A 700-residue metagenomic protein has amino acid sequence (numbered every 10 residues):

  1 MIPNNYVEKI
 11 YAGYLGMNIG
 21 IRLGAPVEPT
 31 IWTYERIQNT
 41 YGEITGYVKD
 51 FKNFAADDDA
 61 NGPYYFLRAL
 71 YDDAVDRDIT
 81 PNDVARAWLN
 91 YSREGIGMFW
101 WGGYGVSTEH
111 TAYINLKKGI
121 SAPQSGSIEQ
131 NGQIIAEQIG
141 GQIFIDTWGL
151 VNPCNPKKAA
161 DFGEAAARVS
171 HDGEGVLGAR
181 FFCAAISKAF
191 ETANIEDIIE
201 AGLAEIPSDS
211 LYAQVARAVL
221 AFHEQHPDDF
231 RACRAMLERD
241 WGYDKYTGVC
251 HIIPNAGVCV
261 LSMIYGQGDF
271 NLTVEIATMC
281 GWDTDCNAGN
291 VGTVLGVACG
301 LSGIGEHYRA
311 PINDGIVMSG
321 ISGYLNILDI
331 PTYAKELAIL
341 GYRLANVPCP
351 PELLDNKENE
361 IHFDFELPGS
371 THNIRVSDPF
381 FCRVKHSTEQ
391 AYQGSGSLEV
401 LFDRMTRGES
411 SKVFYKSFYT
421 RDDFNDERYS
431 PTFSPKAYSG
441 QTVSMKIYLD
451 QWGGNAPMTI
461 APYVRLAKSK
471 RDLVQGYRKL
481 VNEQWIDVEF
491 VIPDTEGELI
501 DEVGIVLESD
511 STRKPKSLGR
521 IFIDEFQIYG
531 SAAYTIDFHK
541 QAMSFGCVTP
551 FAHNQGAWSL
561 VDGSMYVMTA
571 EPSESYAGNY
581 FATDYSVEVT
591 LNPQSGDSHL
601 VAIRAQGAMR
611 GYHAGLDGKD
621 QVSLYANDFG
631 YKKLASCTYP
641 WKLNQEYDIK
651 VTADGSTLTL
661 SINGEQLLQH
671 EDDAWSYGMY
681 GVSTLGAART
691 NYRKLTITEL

Functional and structural regions predicted by a protein language model:
M1-L473, I500-E502, S509-D510, K516-S531: Structured, active/binding-site neighborhoods that engage oxygen-rich ligands
I31, I312, I316, G320 (+5 more regions): Solvent-exposed, flexible loop/coil residues
H362, H372, F380, K479-N482 (+1 more regions): Extracellular glycan-recognition regions
Y392-G396, L480-I486, T583: Ser/Thr- and Asn-enriched, surface-exposed coil loops between beta-strands
K436-Y438, K446-G454, P493-T495, T590-G596 (+2 more regions): Solvent-exposed strand-to-loop "edge" motifs in beta-rich extracellular domains
A467-D501, Y639-E646: Extracellular carbohydrate recognition and processing domains and analogous Trp-centered ligand-binding platforms
